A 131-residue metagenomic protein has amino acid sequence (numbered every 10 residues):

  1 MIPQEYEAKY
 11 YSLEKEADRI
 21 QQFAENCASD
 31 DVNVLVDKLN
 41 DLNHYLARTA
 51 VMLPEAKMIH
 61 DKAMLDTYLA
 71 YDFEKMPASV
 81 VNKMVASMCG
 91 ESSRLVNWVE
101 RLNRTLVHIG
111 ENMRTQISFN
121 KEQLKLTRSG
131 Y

Functional and structural regions predicted by a protein language model:
M1-E14: Short, intrinsically disordered N-terminal pre-domain segments
Q4, Q21-Q22, Q116, Q123: Residue-identity detector for glutamine
E5, C27, V34, D41 (+7 more regions): Residue preference for a single heptad-register face of alpha-helical coiled-coils
Y11-N43: Short, charge-rich amphipathic alpha-helices with coiled-coil/heptad character
N33-M64: Short, well-structured hydrophobic secondary-structure segments
P54-N97: Extended, amphipathic alpha-helical coiled-coil scaffold segments used for oligomerization/tethering in eukaryotic
K62-Y68, L95-L126: Long amphipathic alpha-helical coiled-coil segments
S129-Y131: A cross-kingdom feature marking charged/low-complexity
